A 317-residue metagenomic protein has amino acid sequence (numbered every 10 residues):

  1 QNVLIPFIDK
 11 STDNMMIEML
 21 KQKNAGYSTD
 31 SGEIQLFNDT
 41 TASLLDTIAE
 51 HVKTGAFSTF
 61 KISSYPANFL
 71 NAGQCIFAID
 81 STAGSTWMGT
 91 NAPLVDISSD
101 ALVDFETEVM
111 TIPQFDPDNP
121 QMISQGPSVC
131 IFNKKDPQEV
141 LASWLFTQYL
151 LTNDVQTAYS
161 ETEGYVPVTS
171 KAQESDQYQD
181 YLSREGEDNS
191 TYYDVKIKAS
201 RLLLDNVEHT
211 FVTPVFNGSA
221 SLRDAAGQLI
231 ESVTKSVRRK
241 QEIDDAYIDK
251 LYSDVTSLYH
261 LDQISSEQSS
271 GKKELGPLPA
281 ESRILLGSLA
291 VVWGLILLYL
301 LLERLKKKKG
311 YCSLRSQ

Functional and structural regions predicted by a protein language model:
Q1-E33: Extracytoplasmic/periplasmic solute-binding protein
A25-S43, I97-A101, Q114-Q121: Short, solvent-exposed loop/beta-turn-alpha elements that line the ligand-binding surface or hinge of extracytoplasmic
D30-S63, T107, I112: Glycine-centered hinge/linker elements that transmit conformational signals in sensory and ligand-binding systems
H51, S64-A78, Q228, S232-K235: Short helices/loops that flank or line small-molecule/ion binding pockets
H51-V52, F57, P93-K171: Extracytoplasmic/periplasmic substrate-recognition and gating elements
I76-S81, T86-M88, D96-S98: Paired acidic/hydrophobic, glycine-rich loop segments that form the ligand-binding mouth/hinge of periplasmic-binding
T107-Q114, S160-Q228, S232: Long, aromatic- and glycine/proline-rich binding clefts that accommodate carbohydrate-like moieties
I197-Q317: Conserved C-terminal helix/tail region of periplasmic/extracytoplasmic solute-binding proteins
